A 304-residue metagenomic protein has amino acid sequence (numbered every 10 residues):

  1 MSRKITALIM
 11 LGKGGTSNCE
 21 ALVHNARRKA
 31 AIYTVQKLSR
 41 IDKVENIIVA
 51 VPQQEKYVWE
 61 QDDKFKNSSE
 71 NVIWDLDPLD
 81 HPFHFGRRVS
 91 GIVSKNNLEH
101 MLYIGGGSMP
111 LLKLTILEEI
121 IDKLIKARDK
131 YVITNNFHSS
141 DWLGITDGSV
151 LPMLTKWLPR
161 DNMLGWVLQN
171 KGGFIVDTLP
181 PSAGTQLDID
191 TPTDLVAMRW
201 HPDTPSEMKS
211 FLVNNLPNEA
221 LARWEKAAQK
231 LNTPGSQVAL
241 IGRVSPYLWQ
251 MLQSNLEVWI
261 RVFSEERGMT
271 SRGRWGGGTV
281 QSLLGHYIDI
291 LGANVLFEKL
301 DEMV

Functional and structural regions predicted by a protein language model:
M1-S17, L231: N-terminal nucleotide-binding beta1-loop-alpha1 segment
R28-V44: A short, N-terminal amphipathic alpha-helix
K43-Q54: Short beta-strand/loop segment that forms part of the nucleotide-sugar
Q54-Q61, Y247-Q250: Short, charged/polar "capping" segments at the starts of alpha-helices and the immediately preceding loops
Y57-H100, P110: Short phosphate-binding loop-to-helix
M109-F137: Conserved donor-nucleotide/metal-binding helix-loop-beta segment in metal-dependent transferases, i.e., the alpha-helix
P159-V304: Conserved alpha/beta core of the MobA/IspD/sugar-nucleotide pyrophosphorylase nucleotidyltransferase superfamily
